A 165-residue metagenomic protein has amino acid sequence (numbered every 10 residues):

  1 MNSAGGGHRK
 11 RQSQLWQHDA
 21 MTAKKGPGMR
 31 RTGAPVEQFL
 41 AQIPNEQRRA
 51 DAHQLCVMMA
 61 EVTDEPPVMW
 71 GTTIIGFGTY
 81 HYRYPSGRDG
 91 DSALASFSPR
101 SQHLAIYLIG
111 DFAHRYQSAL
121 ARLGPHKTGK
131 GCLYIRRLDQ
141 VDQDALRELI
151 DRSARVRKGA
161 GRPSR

Functional and structural regions predicted by a protein language model:
N2-R165: Charge-dense, helix-prone N-terminal extensions
